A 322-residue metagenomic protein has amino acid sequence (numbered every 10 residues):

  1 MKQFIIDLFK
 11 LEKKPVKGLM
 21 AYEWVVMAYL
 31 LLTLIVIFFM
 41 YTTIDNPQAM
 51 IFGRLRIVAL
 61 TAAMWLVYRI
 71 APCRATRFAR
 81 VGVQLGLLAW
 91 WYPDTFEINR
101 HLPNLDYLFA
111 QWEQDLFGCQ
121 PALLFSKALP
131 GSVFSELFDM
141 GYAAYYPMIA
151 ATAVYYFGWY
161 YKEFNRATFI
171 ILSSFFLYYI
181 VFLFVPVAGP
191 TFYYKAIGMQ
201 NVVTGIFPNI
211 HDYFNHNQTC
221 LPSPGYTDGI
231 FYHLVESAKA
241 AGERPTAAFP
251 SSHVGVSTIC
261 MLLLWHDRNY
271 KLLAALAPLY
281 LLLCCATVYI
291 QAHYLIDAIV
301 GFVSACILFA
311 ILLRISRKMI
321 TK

Functional and structural regions predicted by a protein language model:
K2-I57, A75-A150: N-terminal transmembrane-helix/juxtamembrane module of multi-pass inner/ER membrane proteins
L30-F39, L87-P93, F175-L183, Y280-Y289: Aromatic-anchored segments of alpha-helical transmembrane domains
M64-R74, V154-K162, L264-R268, A310-S316: Structural signal for the C-terminal ends of transmembrane alpha-helices and the immediately following loop
F78-V83, A150-V185, T191-G205: Interfacial segments of alpha-helical transmembrane regions
F134-M148, R244-W265, L295, I299: Membrane-interface loop-to-helix entry segments
A151-Y156, V254-L273, V303-L312: Membrane-interfacial alpha-helical segments at the cytosolic side of multi-pass membrane proteins
F184-H266: Membrane-interfacial catalytic/cofactor-binding modules of polytopic membrane enzymes
G189-K195, A248, L282-I307: Interfacial helix-loop-helix junctions of multi-pass membrane proteins
